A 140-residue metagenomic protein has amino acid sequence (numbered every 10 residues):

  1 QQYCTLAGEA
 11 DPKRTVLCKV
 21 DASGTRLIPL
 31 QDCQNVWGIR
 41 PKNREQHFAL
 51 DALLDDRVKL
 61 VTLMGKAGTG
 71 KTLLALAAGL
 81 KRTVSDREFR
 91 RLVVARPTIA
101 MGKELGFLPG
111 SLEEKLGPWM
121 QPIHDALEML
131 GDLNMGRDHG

Functional and structural regions predicted by a protein language model:
Q1-Q31: Interdomain "pre-motor" coupling segment immediately N-terminal to P-loop NTPase/helicase cores
Q34-V36: Short, basic, glycine/proline-bearing loop/turn elements
G38-R57: N-terminal pre-P-loop "Q-motif" helix
L60: Walker A (P-loop) ATP-phosphate-binding motif of ABC ATPase nucleotide-binding domains
L63-G65: Hydrophobic anchor at the beta1->P-loop junction of P-loop NTPases
G68: Walker A (P-loop) phosphate-binding loop of P-loop NTPases
L73-G140: Conserved P-loop
